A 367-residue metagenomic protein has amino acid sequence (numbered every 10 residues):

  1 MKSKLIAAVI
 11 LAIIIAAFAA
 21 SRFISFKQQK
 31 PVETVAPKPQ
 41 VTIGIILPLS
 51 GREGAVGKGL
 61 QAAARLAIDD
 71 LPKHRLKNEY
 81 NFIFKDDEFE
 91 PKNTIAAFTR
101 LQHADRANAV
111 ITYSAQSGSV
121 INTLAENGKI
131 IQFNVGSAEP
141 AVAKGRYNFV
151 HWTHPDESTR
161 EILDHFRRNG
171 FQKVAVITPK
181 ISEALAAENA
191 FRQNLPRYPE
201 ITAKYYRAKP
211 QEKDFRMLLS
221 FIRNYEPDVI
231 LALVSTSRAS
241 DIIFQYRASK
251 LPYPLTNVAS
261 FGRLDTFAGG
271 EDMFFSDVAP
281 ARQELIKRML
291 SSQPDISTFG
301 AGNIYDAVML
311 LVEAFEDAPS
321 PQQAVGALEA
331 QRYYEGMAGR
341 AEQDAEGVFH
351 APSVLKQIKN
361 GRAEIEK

Functional and structural regions predicted by a protein language model:
K2-K367: Extracytosolic ligand-binding ectodomains
